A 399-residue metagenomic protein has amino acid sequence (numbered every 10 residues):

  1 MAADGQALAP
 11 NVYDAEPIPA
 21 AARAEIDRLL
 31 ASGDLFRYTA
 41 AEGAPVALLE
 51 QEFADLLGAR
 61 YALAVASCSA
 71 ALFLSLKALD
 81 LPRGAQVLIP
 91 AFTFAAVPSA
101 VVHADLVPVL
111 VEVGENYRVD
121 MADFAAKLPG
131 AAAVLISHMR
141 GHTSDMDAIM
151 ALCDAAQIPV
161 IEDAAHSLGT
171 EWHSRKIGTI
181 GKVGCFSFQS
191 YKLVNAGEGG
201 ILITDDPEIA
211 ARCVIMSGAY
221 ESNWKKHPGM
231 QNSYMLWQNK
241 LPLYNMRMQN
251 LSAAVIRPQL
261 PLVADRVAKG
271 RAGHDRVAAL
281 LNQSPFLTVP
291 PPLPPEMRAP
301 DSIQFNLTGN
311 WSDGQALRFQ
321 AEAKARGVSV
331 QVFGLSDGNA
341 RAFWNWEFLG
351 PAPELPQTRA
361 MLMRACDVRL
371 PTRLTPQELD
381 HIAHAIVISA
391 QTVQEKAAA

Functional and structural regions predicted by a protein language model:
M1-A70, L74-A78, D154, M363 (+2 more regions): Conserved PLP-binding active-site segment in aminotransferase class I/II-type PLP enzymes
K77-A164, E171: PLP-dependent aminotransferase-like
A151-P159, I201-E221, D313, Q320-V328: Basic phosphate/pyrophosphate-binding loop/patch that engages nucleotide-derived ligands
S167, S174-R175, T179-G181, L236-Q238 (+3 more regions): Active-site-adjacent capping/gating segments
S167-H173, I180-S302: Active-site region of PLP-dependent enzymes
E221-N232, R276, R318-A365, E395-A398: Conserved PLP cofactor-binding pocket of PLP-dependent enzymes
N310-R318, T375-D380: Short, conserved charged micro-motifs
